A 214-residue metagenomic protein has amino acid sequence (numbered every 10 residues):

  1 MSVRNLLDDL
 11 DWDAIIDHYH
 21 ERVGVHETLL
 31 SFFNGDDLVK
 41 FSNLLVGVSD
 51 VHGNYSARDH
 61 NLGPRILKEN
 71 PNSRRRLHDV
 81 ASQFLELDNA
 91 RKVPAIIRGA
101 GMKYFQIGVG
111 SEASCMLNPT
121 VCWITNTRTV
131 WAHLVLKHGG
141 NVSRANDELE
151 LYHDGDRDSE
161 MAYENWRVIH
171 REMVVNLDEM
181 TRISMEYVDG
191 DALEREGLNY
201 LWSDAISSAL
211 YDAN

Functional and structural regions predicted by a protein language model:
M1-M102, P119-N214: An N-terminal alpha-helical hairpin/helix-loop-helix interaction module that forms a charged, gly/pro-flexible surface
V109-E112: Conserved beta-strand->loop/alpha-helix structural units within folded catalytic cores of enzymes with alpha/beta
M116: Recognition helix of helix-turn-helix/homeodomain-like DNA-binding domains that insert into the DNA major groove
